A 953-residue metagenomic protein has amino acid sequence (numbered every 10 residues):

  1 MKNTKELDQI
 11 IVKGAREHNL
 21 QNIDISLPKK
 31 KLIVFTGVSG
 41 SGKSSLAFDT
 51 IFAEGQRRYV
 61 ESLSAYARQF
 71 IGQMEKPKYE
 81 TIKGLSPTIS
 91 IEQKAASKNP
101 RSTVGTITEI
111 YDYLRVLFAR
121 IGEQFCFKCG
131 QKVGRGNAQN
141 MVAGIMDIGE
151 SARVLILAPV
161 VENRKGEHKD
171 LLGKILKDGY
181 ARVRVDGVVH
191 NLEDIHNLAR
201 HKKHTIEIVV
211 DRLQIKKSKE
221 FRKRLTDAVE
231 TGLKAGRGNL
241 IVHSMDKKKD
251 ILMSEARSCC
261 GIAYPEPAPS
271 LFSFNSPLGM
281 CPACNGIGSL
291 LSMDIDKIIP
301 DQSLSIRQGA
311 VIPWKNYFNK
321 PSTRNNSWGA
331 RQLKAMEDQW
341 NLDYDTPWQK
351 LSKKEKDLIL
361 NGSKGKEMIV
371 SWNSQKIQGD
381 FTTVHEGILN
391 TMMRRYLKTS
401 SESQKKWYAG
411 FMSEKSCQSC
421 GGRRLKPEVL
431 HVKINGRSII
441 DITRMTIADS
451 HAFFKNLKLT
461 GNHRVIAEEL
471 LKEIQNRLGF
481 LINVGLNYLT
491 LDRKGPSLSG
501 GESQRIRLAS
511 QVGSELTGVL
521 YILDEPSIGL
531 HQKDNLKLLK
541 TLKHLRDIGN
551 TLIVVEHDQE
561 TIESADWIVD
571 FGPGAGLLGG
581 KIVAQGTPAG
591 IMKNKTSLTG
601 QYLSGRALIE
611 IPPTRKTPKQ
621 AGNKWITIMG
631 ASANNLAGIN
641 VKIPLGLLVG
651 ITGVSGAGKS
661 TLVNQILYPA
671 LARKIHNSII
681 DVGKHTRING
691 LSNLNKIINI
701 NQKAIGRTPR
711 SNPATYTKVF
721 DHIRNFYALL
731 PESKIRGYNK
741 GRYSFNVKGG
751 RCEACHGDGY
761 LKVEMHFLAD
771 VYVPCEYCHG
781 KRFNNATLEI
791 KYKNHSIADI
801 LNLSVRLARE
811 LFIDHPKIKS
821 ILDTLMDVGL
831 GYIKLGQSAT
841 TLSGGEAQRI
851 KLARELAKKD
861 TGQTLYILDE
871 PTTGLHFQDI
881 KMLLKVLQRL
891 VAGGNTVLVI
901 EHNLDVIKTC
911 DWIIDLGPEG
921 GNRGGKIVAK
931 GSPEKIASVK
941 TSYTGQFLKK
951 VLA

Functional and structural regions predicted by a protein language model:
M1-A953: Conserved phosphate-binding elements of NTP-dependent enzyme cores
